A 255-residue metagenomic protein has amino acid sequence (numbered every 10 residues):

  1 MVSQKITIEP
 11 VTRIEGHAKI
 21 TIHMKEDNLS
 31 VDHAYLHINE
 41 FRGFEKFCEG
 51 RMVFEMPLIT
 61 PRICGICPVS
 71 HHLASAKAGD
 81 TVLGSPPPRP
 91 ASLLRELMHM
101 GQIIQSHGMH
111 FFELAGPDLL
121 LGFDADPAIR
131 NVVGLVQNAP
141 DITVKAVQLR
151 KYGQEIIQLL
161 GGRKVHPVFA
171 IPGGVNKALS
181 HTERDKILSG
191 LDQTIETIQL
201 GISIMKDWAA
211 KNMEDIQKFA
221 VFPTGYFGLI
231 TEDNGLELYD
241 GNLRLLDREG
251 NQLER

Functional and structural regions predicted by a protein language model:
M1-R255: Active-site bordering "gate/hinge" segments that shape substrate access to catalytic or cofactor-binding pockets
